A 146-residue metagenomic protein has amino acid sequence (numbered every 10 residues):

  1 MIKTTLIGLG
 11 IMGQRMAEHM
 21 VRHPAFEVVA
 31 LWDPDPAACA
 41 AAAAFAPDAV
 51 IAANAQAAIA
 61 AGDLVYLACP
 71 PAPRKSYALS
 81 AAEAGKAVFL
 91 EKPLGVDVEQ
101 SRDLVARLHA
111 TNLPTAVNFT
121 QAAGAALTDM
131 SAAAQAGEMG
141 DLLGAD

Functional and structural regions predicted by a protein language model:
M1-F45: N-terminal Rossmann-like dinucleotide-binding module
M16, A49-V105: Beta-loop-alpha module in the N-terminal Rossmann-like domain of NAD(P)-dependent dehydrogenases, especially those
H23-P24, A46, A61, G124: Acidic-histidine catalytic/liganding microenvironments
F26, D63, K86, L113-P114: Short, well-ordered coil/turn segments that N-cap beta-strands
A30, L64, G144: Short, Asp-centered acidic motifs that coordinate Mg2+ and/or phosphate in catalytic or ligand-binding sites
A43-A44, A81, L108: A generic structural signal for well-ordered alpha-helical segments
G95-D146: A contiguous active-site-proximal alpha/beta segment in oxidoreductase catalytic domains
